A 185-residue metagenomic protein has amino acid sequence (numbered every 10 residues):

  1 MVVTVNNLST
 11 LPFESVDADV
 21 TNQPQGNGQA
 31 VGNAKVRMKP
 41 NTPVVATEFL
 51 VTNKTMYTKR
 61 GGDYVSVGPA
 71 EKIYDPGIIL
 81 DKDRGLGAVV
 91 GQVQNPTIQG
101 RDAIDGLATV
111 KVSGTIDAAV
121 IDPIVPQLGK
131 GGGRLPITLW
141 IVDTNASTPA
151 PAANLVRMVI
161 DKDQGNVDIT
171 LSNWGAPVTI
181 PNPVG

Functional and structural regions predicted by a protein language model:
M1-G185: Subset-of-secretome marker
